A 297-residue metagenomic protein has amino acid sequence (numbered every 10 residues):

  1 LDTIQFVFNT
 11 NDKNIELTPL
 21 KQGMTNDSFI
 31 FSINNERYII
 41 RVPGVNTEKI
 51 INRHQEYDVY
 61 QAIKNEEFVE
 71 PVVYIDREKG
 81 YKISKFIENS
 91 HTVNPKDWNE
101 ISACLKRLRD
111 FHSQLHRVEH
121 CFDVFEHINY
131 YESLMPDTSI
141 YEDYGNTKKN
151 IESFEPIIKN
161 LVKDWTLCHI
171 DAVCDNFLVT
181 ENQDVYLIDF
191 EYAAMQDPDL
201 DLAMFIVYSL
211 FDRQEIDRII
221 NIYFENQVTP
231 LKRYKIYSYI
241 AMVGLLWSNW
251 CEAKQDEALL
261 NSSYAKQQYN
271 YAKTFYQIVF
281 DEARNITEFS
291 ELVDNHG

Functional and structural regions predicted by a protein language model:
L1-E16, H116-I170, D175, T180-N182 (+4 more regions): An alpha-helical support segment within catalytic cores of ATP-dependent transferases
T18-V124, S139-G145: ATP-binding pocket architecture of kinase catalytic cores
K21-S32, I39-I40, E155-L202, Q214 (+1 more regions): Active-site acidic catalytic loop and adjacent metal/ATP-binding pocket of ATP-dependent phosphoryl transfer enzymes
V45, N89, V185, A193-M195 (+1 more regions): Activation segment
G80-I83, A172, S209: Short glycine- and hydrophobic/aromatic-rich loop-to-beta-strand nucleating segment in the catalytic cores
D199-V228, A241-L259, Y271: Active-site activation/catalytic loop segments of kinase-like enzymes and analogous catalytic loops in related
Y234, S238-M242: Start-of-helix signal in alpha-solenoid helical-repeat scaffolds, especially tetratricopeptide repeats
N249-G297: ATP/Mg2+ or Mg2+-diphosphate-binding catalytic cores that bind nucleotide phosphates or diphosphates via glycine-rich
